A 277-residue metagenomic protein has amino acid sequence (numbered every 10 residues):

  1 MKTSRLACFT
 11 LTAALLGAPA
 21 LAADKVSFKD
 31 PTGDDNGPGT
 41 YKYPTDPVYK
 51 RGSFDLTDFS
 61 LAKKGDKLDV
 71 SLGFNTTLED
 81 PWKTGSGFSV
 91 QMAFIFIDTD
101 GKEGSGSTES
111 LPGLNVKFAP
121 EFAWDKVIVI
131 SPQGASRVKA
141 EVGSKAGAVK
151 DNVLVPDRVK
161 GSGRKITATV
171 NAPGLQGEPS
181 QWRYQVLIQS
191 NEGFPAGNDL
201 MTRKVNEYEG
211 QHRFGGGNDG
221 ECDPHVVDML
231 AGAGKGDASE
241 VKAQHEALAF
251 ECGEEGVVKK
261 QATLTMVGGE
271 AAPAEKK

Functional and structural regions predicted by a protein language model:
M1-F9: Bacterial N-terminal signal peptides that target proteins for export
F9-L16: Hydrophobic helical h-region of N-terminal Sec-dependent signal peptides in bacterial secretory/periplasmic proteins
L11, S53-T57, E79-P81, N152-V153 (+1 more regions): Short alpha-helical segments and helix-capping/turn motifs at coil-helix boundaries
A18-A22: Sec/Tat signal peptide C-region and signal peptidase I cleavage site
A23-S27, T99-N115, Q176-K277: Acidic/polar low-complexity flexible segments
D24-G39: Short N-terminal segments immediately surrounding and downstream of signal-peptide cleavage
D24-K25, P44-P132, T263-K276: Surface-exposed, glycine/proline- and aromatic-rich loop segments on solvent-exposed faces across compartments
I128-R183, I188-L200: Short helix-loop boundary/capping segments
